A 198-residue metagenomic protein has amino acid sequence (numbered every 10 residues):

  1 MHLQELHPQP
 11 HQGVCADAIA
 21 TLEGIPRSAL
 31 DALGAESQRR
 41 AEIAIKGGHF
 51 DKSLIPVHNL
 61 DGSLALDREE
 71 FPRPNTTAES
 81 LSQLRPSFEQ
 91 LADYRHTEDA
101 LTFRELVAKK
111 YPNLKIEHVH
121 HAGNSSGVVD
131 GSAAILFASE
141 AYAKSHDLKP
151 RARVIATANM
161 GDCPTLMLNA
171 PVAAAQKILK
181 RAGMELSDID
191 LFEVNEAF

Functional and structural regions predicted by a protein language model:
L3-P10, T21-A35, D99, H120-A134 (+2 more regions): Active-site pocket-shaping loop/turn-to-helix segments
V14-A18, L22, E36-I43, S80-Q83 (+1 more regions): Alpha-helical scaffold segments in soluble metabolic enzymes
V14-D17, A108-E117, L148-I155, L179-K180: Short amphipathic alpha-helical segments, especially helix-boundary/capping motifs
A29-E140, S145: N-terminal extracellular/periplasmic Venus flytrap/periplasmic-binding protein-like
A29-E36, L54-N59, L148-N159, S187-E196: Beta-strand segments within the central parallel beta-sheet cores of soluble alpha/beta enzyme folds
A143, K180-S187: Structural alpha/beta core scaffold segments of enzyme domains
A143-R153, A170-P171: A glycine-rich, aromatic-flanked flexible loop/lid motif
